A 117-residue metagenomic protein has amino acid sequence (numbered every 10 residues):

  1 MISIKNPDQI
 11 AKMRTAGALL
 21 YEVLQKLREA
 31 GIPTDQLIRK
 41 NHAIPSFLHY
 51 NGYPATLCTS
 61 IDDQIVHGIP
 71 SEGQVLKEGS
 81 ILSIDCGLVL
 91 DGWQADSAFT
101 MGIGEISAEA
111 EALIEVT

Functional and structural regions predicted by a protein language model:
M1-T117: Active-site neighborhoods and metal-handling regions in enzymes and metal-associated proteins
